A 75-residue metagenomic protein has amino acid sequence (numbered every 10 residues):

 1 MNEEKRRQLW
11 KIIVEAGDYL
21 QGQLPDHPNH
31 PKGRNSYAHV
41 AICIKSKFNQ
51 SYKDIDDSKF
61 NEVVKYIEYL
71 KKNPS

Functional and structural regions predicted by a protein language model:
M1-S75: Positively charged, phosphate-engaging catalytic surfaces used for nucleic-acid and nucleotide handling
